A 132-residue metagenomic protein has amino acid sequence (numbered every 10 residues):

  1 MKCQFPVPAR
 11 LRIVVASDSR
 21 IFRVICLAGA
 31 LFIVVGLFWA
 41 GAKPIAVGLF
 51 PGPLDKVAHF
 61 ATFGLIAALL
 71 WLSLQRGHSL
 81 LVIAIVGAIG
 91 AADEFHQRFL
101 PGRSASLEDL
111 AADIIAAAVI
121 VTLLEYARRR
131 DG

Functional and structural regions predicted by a protein language model:
K2-L70, V86: "…centered on the first transmembrane helix and the immediately adjacent amphipathic helix/loop
F22-I25, Q75-I83, S106-L107: Membrane-helix interface segments
L37, A67, V82-G90, D113 (+2 more regions): Small-residue faces within membrane-embedded alpha-helices
G41-P44, Q75, P101, R128: Short helix-capping/hinge motifs at transmembrane helix termini and TM-loop junctions
L49-D55, A92-I114: Interfacial helix-loop-helix junctions of multi-pass membrane proteins
H59-I66, A105-L124: Alpha-helical transmembrane segments that form the membrane-embedded catalytic/substrate-binding core of multi-pass
L74-D93, Q97: Membrane-embedded catalytic cores of phosphoryl/pyrophosphoryl-handling enzymes
Y126-G132: Membrane-interface capping segments at transmembrane-helix boundaries
